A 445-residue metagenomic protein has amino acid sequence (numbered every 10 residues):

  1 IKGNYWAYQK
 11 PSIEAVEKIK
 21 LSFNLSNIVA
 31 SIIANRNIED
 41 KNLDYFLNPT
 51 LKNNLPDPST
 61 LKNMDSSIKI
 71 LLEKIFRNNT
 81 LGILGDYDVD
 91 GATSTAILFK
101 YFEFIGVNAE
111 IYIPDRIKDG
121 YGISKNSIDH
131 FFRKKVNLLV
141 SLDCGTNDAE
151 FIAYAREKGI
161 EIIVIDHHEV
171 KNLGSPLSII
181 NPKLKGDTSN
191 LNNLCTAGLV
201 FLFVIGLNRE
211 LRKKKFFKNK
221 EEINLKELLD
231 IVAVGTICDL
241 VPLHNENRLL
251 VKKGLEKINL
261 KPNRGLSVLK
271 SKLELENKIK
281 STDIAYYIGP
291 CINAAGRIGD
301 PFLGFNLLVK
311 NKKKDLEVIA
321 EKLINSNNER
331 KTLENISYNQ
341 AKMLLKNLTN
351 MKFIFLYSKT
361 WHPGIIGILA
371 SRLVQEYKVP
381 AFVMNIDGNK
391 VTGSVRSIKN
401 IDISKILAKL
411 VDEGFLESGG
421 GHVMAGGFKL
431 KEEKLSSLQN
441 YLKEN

Functional and structural regions predicted by a protein language model:
Q9-L138, K158-G159, R209-S437: Hydrophobic helix-and-loop "lid/oligomerization" segment in the mid-to-C-terminal part of catalytic domains
I97, L173-F216, L225-I237: Short alpha-helices
L142-C195: Histidine/acidic-residue-rich, glycine-tolerant segments that coordinate divalent metal ions
C144-D148, L416-H422, E444: Short flexible/disordered coil segments
F203-L207, L438-K443: Short amphipathic C-terminal alpha-helix that caps PH/PH-like domains
